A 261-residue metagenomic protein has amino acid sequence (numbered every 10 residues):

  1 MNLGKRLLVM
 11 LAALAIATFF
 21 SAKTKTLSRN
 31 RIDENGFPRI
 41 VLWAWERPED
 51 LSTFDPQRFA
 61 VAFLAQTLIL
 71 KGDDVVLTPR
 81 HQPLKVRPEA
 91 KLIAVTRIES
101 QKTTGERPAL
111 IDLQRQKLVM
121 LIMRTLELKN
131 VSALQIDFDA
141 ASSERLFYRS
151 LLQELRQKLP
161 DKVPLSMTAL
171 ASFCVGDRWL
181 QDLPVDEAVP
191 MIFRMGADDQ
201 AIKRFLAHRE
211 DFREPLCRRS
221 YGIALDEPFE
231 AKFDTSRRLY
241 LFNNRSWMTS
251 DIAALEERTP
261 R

Functional and structural regions predicted by a protein language model:
M1-L11: N-terminal Sec-pathway targeting helices
A12-S21: Hydrophobic h-region of N-terminal signal peptides that target proteins for export in Gram-negative bacteria
A22-R58, A62-L64, L77-R80, A90 (+1 more regions): Boundary/entry segment of secreted carbohydrate-active catalytic domains
N35-P38, K71-V185: Chitinase-like catalytic core of GlcNAc-active glycosidases
W43-R47, Q66, R97-Q101, D139-A141 (+4 more regions): Active-site beta-loop-alpha junctions enriched in small/polar residues
V61, I136, A188: Conserved, mostly hydrophobic/aromatic
R156-A224: Substrate-binding surface in catalytic domains of secreted glycosidases
D198-R261: C-terminal active-site rim and adjoining tail of enzyme catalytic domains
